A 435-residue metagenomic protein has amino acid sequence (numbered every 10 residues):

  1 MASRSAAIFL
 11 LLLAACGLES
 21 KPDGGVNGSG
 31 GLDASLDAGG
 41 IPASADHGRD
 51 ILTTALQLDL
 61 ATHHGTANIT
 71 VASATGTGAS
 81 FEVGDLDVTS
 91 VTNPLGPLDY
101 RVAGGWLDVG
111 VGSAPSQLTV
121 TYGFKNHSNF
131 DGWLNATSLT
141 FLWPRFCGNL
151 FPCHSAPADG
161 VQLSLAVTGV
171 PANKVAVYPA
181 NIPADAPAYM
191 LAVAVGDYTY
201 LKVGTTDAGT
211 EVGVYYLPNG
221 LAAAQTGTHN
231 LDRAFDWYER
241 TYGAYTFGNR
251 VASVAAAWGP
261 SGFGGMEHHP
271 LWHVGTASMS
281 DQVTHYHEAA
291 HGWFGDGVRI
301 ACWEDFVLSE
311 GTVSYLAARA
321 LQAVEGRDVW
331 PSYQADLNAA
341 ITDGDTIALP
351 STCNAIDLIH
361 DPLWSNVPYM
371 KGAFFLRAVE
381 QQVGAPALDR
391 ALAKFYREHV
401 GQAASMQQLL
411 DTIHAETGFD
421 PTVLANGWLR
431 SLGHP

Functional and structural regions predicted by a protein language model:
M1, L12-D46: Ser/Thr-rich, Pro/Gly/Ala-heavy low-complexity intrinsically disordered linkers and tails of secreted extracellular
H63, T121-L201: Extended, low-hydrophobicity, Ser/Thr/Pro/Gly-biased non-transmembrane segments
A67, V102, L165, Y200-D305: Juxtacatalytic substrate-recognition/specificity segment
A67-I69, T121, C153-A158, Q162-V175 (+5 more regions): Zn2+-dependent metallopeptidase catalytic core
N68-D87, F151-V170, Q407, D411: Surface-exposed beta-strand/loop patches in extracellular or lumenal glycoproteins
V83-A136: A surface-exposed beta-strand-loop module
Y238, G265-H273, A277, D305-T346 (+2 more regions): Post-HExxH zinc-binding segment in Zn-dependent metallohydrolases
T246, W330, L358, S365-P435: Amphipathic alpha-helical substructures
